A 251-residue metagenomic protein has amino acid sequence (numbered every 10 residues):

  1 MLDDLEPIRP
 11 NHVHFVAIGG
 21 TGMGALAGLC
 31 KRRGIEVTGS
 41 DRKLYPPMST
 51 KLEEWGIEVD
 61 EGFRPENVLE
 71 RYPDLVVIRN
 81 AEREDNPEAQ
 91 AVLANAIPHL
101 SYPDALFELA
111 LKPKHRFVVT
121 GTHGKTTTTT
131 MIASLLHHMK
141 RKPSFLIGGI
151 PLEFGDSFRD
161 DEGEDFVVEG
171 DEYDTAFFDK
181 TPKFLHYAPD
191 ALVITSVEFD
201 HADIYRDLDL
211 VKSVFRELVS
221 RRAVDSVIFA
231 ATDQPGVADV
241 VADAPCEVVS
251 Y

Functional and structural regions predicted by a protein language model:
M1-M48, L52-V59, Y72-V76, A94-I97 (+2 more regions): ATP-dependent carboxylate-amine ligase
L29-R32, E53, N67-R71, N80-E247: Phosphate-binding loop of NTP-binding sites
R42-K43, R64, D104-A105: Short, ordered loop/turn segments at secondary-structure junctions
